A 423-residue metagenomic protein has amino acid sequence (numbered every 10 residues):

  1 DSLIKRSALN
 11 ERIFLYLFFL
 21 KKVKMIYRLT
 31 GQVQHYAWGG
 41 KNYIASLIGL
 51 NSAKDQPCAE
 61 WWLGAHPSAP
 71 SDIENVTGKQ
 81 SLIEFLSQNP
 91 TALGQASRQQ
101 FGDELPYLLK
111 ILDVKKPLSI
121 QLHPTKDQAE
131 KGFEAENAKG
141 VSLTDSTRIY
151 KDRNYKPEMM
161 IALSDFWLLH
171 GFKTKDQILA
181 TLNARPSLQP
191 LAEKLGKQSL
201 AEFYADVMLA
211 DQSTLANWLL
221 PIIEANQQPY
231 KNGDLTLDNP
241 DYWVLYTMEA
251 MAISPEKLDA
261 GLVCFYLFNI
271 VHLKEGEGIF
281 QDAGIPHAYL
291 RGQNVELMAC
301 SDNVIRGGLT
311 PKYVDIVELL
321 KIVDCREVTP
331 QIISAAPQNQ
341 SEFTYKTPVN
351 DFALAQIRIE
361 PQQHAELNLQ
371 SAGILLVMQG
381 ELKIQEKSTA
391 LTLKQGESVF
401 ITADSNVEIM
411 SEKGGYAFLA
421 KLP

Functional and structural regions predicted by a protein language model:
S2-I13: Positively charged N-terminal leader segments that act as targeting/secretion signals
L20-L235, P311-T329, L354-Q356: Transition-metal
I111-P117, P124-D127, D152-E158, S164-W167 (+5 more regions): Ligand-binding loop in jelly-roll beta-barrel domains
D234-C300: Acidic, glycine-rich loop-and-beta core segments that form the ion-binding/anion-interacting portion of active sites
V271-G278, K387-D404: Short acidic-glycine-tyrosine-enriched beta hairpin
G278, Q363-A365, G380-Q385: Short beta-strand segments in beta-sandwich/barrel cores
Q293-T344: C-terminal, non-catalytic macromolecule-binding modules
A353-N368: Conserved short histidine dyad/triad with adjacent acidic residue
